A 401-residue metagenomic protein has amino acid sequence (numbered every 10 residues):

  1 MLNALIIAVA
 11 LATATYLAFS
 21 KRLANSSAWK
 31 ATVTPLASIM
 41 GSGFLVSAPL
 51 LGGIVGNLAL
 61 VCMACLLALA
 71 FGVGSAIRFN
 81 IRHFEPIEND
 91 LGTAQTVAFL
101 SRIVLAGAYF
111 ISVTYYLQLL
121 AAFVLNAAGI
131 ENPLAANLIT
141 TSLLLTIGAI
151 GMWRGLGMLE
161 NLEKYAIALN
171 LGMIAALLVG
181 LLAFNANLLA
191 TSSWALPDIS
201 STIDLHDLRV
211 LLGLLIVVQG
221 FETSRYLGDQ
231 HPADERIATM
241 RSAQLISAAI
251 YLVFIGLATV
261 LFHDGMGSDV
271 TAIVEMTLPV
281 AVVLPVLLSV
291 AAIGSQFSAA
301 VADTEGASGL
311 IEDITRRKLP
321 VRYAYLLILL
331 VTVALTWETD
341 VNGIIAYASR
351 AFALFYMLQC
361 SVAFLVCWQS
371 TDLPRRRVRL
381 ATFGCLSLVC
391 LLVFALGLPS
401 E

Functional and structural regions predicted by a protein language model:
L2-W29, L50-S101, T239, A243-A248: Extracellular loop-to-transmembrane helix junctions
K30-S47, A108-Y109, G180-N187, W194-L261 (+1 more regions): Hydrophobic, membrane-embedded alpha-helices of multi-pass small-molecule transporters
L50, F71-N132, S289-D313, T339-L358: Hydrophobic transmembrane alpha-helices that form the core helical bundles of multi-pass secondary transporters
I87-A94, L245-F297, D313-R317, V331-V333 (+1 more regions): TM-loop-TM module centered on a large, flexible mid-protein loop between adjacent transmembrane helices in multi-pass
L117, M152, L169-I199, L215-V217 (+2 more regions): Hydrophobic alpha-helical segments and their helix-loop junctions in multi-pass secondary transporters
Q118-I139, D229-A233, A238-A249, A300-L327 (+2 more regions): Helix-loop-helix connectors at the membrane interface of multi-pass transporters/channels
L138-L143, A149-F184, I345-V362, V378-C385: Membrane-interface loop-to-helix entry segments
L319-L326, M357-E401: C-terminal membrane-solvent junction of multi-pass transporters and transport-like membrane proteins
